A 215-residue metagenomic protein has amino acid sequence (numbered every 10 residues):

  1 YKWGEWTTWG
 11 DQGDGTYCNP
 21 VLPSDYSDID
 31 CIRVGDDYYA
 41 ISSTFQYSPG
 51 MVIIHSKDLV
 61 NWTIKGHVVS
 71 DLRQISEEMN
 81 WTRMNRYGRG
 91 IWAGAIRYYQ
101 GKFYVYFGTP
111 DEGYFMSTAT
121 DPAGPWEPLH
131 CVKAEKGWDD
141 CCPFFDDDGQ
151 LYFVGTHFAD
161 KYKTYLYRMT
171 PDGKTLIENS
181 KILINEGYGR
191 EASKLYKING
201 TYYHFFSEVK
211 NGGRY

Functional and structural regions predicted by a protein language model:
Y1-Y215: Carbohydrate-active catalytic/glycan-binding domains of CAZyme proteins, especially the secreted or lumenal ectodomains
